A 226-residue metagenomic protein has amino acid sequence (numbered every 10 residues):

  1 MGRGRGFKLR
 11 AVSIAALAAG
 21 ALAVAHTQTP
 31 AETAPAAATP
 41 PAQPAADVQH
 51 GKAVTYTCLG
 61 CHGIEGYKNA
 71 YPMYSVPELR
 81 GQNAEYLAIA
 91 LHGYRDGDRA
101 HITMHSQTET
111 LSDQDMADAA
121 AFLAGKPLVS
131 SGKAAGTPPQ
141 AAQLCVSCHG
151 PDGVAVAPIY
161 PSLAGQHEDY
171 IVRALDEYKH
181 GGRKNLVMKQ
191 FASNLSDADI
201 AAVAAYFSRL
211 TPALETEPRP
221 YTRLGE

Functional and structural regions predicted by a protein language model:
M1-A45, H92, D96, R209-L214 (+1 more regions): N-terminal export/targeting leaders of redox proteins
A23-H26, T55, K68-V76, A84-T137: Extracytoplasmic c-type cytochrome modules immediately beyond a signal peptide or single-pass transmembrane anchor
T29-T55, Y67-K68, M73, A120-A142 (+3 more regions): Electrostatic cytochrome c docking/interface patches
C58-I64, A119, A142-G153, V203: The canonical Cys-X-X-Cys-His
G60, G125, I159, D197 (+1 more regions): Tandem repeat domain/solenoid detector
I64, D96-G97, G125-V129, P151 (+2 more regions): Generic structural signal for alpha-helix termini and adjacent loop/cap motifs
E65-Y94, H105-E109, L144-V146, G153-K179 (+3 more regions): Gly/Gly-Pro-rich "capping" loops immediately C-terminal to redox-active cysteine motifs in periplasmic/lumenal
H101, D118-A121, N185, D197-A198 (+1 more regions): Interaction-mediating elements
